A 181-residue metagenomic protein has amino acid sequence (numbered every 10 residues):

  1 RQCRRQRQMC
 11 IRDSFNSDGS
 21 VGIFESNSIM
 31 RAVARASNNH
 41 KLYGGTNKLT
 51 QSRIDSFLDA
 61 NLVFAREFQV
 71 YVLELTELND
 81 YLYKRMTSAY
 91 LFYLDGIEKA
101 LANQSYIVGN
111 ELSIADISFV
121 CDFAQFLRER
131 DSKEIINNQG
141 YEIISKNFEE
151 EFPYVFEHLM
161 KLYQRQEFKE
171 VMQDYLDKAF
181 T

Functional and structural regions predicted by a protein language model:
R1-I11: Single conserved hydrophobic/aromatic residue that forms the stacking wall/gate of nucleotide- or nucleobase-binding
R12-S20: A short, hydrophobic beta-strand/beta-hairpin element that forms part of a small beta-sheet core
S26-N38, D55: A basic- and aromatic-enriched beta-loop-alpha substructure that forms the phosphate/nucleotide- and DNA/RNA-contacting
A34, D122-F123, M172: Active-site-flanking alpha-helical
S37-N47: Cytochrome P450 catalytic domain signature, combining two hallmark sequence patches
L49-Q164: GST-like fold's C-terminal all-alpha helical module
E167-T181: C-terminal helix/juxtamembrane-tail motif
